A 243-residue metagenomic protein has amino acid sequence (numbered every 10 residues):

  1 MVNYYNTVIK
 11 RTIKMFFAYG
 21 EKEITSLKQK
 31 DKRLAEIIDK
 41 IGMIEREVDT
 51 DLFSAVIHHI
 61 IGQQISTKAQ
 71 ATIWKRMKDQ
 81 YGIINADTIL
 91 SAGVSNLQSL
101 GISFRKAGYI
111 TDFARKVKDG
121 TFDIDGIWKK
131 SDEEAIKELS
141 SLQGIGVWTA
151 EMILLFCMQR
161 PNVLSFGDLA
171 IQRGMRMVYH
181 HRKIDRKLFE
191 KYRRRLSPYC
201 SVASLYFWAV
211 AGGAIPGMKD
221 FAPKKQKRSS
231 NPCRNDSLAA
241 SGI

Functional and structural regions predicted by a protein language model:
V2, N6-I44, E133-E134, V147-F156 (+1 more regions): C-terminal accessory module of base-excision DNA glycosylases/AP lyases that mediates lesion recognition and DNA
K22, Q29-G82: A positional/architectural concept
R33-I37, I65-S66, Q70-Q143, R195-S197: Alpha-helical ds-nucleic-acid-binding substructure associated with the helix-hairpin-helix region of base-excision DNA
T50, S54, W128, V163: Residue-level marker of regulatory loop/turn positions in helix-turn-helix DNA-binding domains and in histidine
A55-I60, A92-N96, E134-E138, A170-G174 (+1 more regions): A general alpha-helix detector
V56-I61, I110-A114, I153-L154, A203-F207: Short alpha-helical scaffolding segments that buttress acidic/His motifs in well-ordered protein cores
I60, G93, L97, T121 (+3 more regions): Short amphipathic alpha-helical interaction patches enriched in hydrophobic/aromatic residues with interspersed Lys/Arg
